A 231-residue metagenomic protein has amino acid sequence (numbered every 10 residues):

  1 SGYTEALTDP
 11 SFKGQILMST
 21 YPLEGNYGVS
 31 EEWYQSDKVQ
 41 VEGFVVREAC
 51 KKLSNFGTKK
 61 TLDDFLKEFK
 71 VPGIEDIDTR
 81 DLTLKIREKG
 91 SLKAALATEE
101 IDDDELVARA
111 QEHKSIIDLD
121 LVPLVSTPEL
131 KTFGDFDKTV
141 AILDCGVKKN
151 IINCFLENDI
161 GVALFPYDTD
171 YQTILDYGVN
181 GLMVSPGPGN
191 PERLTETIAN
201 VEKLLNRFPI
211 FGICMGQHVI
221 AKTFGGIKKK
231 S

Functional and structural regions predicted by a protein language model:
S1-Q172, D176-Y177, P191: RNA-binding accessory domains that recognize and position tRNA/RNA substrates
D176-S231: Cysteine-nucleophile active-site neighborhood
